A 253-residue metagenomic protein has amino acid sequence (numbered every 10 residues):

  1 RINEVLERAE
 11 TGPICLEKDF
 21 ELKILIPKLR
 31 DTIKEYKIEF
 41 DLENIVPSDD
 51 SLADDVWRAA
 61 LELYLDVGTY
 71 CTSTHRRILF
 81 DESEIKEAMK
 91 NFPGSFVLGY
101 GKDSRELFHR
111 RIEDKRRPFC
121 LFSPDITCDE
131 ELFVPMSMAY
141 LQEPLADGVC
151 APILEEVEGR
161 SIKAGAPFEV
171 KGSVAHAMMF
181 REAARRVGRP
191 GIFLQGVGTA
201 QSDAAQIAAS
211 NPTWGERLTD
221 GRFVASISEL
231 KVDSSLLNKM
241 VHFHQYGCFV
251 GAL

Functional and structural regions predicted by a protein language model:
R1-P118: Acidic/polar, glycine-rich intrinsically disordered N-terminal extensions of enzymes
C120-L253: Helix-rich catalytic cores of soluble enzyme domains
